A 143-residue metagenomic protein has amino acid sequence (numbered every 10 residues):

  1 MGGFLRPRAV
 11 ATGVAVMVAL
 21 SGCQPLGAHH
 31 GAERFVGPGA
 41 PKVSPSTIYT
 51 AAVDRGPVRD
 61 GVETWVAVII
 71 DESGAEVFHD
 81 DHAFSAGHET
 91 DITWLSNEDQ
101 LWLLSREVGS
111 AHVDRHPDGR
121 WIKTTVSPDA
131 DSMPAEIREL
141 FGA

Functional and structural regions predicted by a protein language model:
M1-A11: Bacterial N-terminal signal peptides that target proteins for export
A19-G22: C-terminal motif of bacterial Sec signal peptides marking the signal peptidase cleavage site
Q24-L26: Bacterial signal peptide processing site
H30, V77-H82: A short beta-strand motif characteristic of beta-propeller blades
F35-K42, S85-W94, S132-F141: Repeated scaffold domains used in trafficking and secretory/extracellular systems, primarily beta-propellers
T47-G56, N97-E107: Short beta-strand elements that form the blades of beta-propeller/WD-repeat-like and other beta-sheet-rich scaffold
R59-A67, G109-D114: Structural motif
P117-A143: C-terminal partner/receptor-binding element of secreted or periplasmic proteins
